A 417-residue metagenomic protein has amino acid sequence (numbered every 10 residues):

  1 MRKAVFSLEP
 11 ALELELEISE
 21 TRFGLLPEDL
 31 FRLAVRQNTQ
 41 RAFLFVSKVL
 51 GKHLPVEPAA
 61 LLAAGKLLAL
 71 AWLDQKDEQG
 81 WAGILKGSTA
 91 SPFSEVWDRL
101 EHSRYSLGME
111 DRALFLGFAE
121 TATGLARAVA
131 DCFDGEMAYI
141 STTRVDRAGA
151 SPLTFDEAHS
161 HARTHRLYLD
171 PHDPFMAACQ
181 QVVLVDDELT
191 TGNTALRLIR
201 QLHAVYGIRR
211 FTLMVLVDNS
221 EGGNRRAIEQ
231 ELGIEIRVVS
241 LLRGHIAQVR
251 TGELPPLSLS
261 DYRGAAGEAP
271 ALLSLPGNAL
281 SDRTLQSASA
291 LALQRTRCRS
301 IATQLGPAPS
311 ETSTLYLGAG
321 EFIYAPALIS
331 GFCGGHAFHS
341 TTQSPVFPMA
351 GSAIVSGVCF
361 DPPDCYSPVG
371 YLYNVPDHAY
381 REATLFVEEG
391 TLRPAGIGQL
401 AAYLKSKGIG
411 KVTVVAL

Functional and structural regions predicted by a protein language model:
M1-L417: PRPP-associated nucleotide enzymes
